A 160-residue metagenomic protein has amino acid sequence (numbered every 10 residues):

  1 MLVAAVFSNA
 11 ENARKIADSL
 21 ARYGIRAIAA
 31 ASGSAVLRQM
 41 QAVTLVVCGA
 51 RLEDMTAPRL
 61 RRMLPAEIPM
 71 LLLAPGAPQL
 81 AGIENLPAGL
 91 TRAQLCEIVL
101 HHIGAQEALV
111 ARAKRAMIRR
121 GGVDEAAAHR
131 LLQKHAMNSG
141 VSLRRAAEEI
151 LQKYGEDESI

Functional and structural regions predicted by a protein language model:
M1-A10, I16-L20, V46: Conserved acidic segment of CheY-like receiver
A13, G33-L37, A42-I68: Conserved phosphotransfer microenvironments
S19, L86-A105: Receiver (REC) domain switch/output surface
I25-A31: Short hydrophobic/Thr-rich beta-strand motif most characteristic of the beta2 strand and flanking loop of CheY-like
V46, N85-L86: Two-component signal transduction core modules
E67-G76: A short, hydrophobic beta-strand element within the central beta-sheet of small alpha/beta folds
P75-N85: Alpha4 helix (beta4-alpha4-beta5 surface) of REC/receiver domains from two-component response regulators
Q106-I160: C-terminal output/effector regions of signal-responsive regulators
